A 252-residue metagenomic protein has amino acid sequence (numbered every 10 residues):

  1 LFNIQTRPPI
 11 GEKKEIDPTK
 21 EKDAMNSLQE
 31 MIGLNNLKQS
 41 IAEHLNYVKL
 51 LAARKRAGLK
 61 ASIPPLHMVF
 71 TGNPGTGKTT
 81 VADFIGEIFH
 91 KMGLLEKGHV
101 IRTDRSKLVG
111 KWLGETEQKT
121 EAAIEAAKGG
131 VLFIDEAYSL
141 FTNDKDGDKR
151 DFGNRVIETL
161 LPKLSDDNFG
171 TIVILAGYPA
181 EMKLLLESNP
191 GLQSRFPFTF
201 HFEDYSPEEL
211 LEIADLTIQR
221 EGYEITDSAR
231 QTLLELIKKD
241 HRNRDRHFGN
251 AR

Functional and structural regions predicted by a protein language model:
L1-D17, E30, E224-I225, D240-R252: C-terminal helical "lid" subdomain and adjoining coupling/linker elements of P-loop NTPases
E21-L66, E87: Pre-Walker A (pre-P-loop) alpha-helix and adjacent loop at the N terminus of AAA/AAA+ ATPase modules, a conserved
L59-G98, A122-A126, F196: Walker A/P-loop
M68, I101-T103, L132-F133, V173: Hydrophobic positions in the central parallel beta-sheet of the AAA+
M92-K97, L184-E187, Q193-S194, F202-F248: Conserved C-terminal "switch" segment of AAA+ ATPases
E96-A127: Short glycine-rich substrate-engagement loop in P-loop NTPases that contacts/grips substrate
D104, A127-R150: Conserved P-loop NTPase "ATPase switch" module shared by AAA+ and STAND
Y138-L140, D144-K145, N154-E203, E208 (+1 more regions): Canonical AAA+ ATPase core
